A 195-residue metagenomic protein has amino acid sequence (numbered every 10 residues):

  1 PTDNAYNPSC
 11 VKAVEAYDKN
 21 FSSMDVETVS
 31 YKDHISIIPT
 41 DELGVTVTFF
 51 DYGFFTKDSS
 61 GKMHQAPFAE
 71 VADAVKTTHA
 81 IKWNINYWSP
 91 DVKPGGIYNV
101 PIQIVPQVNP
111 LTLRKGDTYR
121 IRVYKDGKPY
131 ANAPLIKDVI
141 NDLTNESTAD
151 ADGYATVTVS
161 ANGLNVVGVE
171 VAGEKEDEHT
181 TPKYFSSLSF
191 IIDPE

Functional and structural regions predicted by a protein language model:
P1-T28: Start-of-domain marker
P8-S9, K128-Y130, N162: Short proline/glycine-enriched turn/loop motifs at strand-loop junctions of beta-rich domains
K12-S22, A133-S147: Short amphipathic beta-strand segments in non-cytosolic proteins
T28-G44: A surface-exposed beta-strand-loop module
Y31-H34, T148-G163: Glycine-centered loop-to-beta-strand initiation motif
E42-T46, G163-V167: Exposed beta-strand face motif in extracellular beta-rich ectodomains
D51-S60, G173-E178: Short acidic/polar inter-strand loop motif in beta-rich domains
M63-Y119, Y124-P129, N141, T181-E195: Beta-strand-rich domain onsets/edges
